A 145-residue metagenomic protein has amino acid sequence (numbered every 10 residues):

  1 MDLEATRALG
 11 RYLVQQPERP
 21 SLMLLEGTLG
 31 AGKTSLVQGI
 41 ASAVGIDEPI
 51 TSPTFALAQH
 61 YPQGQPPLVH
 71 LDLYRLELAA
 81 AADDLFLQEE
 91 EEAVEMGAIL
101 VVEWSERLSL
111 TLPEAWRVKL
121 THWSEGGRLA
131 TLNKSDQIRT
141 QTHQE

Functional and structural regions predicted by a protein language model:
M1-L13: N-terminal pre-Walker A segment at the start of P-loop NTPase domains
L13-P20: Phosphate-binding P-loop
M23-L25: Hydrophobic anchor at the beta1->P-loop junction of P-loop NTPases
T28: P-loop (Walker A) phosphate-binding loop of NTP-binding proteins
K33: Conserved lysine of the Walker
I46-Y61: Short beta-strand-centered segment that lines the nucleotide-binding/catalytic pocket of NTP-utilizing
A79-A80, L85-E145: Short phosphate-coordinating micro-motif centered on Lys-Gly-acidic
